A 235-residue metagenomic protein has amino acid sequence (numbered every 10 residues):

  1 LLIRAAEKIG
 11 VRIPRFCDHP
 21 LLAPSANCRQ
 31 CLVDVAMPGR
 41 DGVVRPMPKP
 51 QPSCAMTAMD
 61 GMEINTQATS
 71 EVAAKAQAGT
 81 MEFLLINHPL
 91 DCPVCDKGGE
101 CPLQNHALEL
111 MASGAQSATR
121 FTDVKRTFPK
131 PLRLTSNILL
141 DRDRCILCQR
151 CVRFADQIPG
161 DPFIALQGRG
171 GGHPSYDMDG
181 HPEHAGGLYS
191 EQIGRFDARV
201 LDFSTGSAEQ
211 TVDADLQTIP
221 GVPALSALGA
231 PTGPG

Functional and structural regions predicted by a protein language model:
L2-V35: A basic, amphipathic helix-loop patch mediating RNA/tRNA/ribosome contacts
R29-P234: Fe-S ferredoxin-like electron-transfer domains and their immediately adjacent linker/connector regions across
